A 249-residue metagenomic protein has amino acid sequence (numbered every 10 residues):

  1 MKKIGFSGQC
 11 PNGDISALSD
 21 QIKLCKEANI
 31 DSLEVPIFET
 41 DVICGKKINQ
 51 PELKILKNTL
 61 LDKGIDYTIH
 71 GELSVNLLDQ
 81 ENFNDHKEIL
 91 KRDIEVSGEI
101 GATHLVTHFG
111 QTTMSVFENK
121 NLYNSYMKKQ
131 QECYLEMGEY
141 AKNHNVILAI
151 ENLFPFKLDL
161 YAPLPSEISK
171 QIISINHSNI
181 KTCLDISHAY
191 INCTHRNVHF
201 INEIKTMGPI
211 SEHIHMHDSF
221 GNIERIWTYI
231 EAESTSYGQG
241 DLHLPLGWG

Functional and structural regions predicted by a protein language model:
M1-A102, K181: N-terminal pre-domain/capping segments
M1-K3, I15-S19, K23-K26, T103 (+1 more regions): Histidine-acidic metal/acid-base catalytic patches
S7-N12, P36-T40, E72-N76, G110-T112 (+3 more regions): Active-site beta-loop-alpha junctions enriched in small/polar residues
L18-S19, N49-I55, L90, M127-Y134 (+3 more regions): Well-ordered, non-membrane alpha-helical segments in soluble/globular domains
D20-Q21, I48-Q50, N82-N84, N119-L122 (+3 more regions): Short, glycine/charged-enriched secondary-structure capping and boundary segments
L33-V35, L105, L148, I214: Hydrophobic residues within beta-strands of alpha/beta enzymes
D41-I43, L77, S115, L158-D159 (+2 more regions): Active-site-proximal flexible loops/turns
L61-D62, D79-K181: Active-site acidic/histidine proton-transfer and metal-coordination neighborhood in alpha/beta enzyme cores
